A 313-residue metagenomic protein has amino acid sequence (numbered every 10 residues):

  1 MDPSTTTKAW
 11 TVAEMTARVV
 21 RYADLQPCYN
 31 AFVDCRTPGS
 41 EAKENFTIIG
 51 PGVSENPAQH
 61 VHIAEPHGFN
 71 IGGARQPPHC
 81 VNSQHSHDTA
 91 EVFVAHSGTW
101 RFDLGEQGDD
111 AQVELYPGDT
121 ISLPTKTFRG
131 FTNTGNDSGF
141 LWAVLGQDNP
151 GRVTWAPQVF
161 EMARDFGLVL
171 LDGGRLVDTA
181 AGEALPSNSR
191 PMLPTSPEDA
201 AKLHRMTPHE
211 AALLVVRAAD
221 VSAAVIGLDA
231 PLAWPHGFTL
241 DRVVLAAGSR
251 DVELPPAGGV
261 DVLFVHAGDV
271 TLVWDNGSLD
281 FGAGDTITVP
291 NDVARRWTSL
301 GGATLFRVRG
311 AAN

Functional and structural regions predicted by a protein language model:
M1-H67, L170-E253: A short, N-terminal "cap"/entry segment at the start of jelly-roll beta-barrel domains of the cupin/DSBH fold
D2-T11, F128-H204, A294-N313: Double-stranded beta-helix
Q59-A64, V81-H87, L104, Q112-V113 (+5 more regions): Short histidine-centered beta-strand/loop micro-motifs that create catalytic or ligand/metal-coordination sites
G68, G73-P77, S86-E106, G146 (+2 more regions): Short, conserved beta-strand element in jelly-roll/cupin
G72, F102-L104, V113, G139 (+6 more regions): Ligand-binding pocket scaffold of soluble enzyme catalytic domains
E106-P124, D275-D292: Short acidic-glycine-tyrosine-enriched beta hairpin
A230-D269, D275, G302-L305: Intrinsically disordered, low-complexity segments enriched in Gly and acidic/Ser/Thr residues that form flexible
